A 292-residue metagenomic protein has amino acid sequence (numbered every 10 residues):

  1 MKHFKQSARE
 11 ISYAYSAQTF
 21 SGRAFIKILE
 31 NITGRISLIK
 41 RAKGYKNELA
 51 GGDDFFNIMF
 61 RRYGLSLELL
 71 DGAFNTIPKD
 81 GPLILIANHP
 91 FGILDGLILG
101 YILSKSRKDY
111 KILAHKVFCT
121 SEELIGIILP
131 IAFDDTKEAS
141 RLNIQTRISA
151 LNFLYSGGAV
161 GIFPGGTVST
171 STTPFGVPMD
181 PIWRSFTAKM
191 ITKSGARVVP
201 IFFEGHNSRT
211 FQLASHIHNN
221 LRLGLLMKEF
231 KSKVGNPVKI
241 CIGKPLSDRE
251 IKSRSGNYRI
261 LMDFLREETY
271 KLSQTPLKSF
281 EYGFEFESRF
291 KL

Functional and structural regions predicted by a protein language model:
M1-I86, G96-I98, K105-R107, G283-L292: Membrane-anchoring hydrophobic helices of lipid-metabolizing enzymes
K2, Q6-E10, I144-L292: Non-catalytic C-terminal accessory region of glycerolipid acyltransferases and related lyso-lipid remodeling enzymes
Q18, G22, L49-F56, G96 (+7 more regions): A structural signal for well-ordered alpha-helical scaffolds and beta->alpha junctions
S21-I32, A73, S104, S140-Q145 (+1 more regions): Short N-terminal helix-initiation segments at or just after the protein's N-terminus
K27, G34-I39, L83-S140: Catalytic core of membrane glycerolipid acyltransferases/transacylases, capturing the structured, soluble-facing
K43-G72, D109-Q145: Membrane-interfacial amphipathic helices and adjacent loop/beta segments that form the lipid-substrate binding surface
I58, I98-Y101, K105, N152 (+2 more regions): Residue-level signal for well-ordered alpha-helical scaffold segments within enzymatic catalytic domains
D80-G81, R107-D109, S156-G158, G195: Short coil/turn connectors at secondary-structure junctions
